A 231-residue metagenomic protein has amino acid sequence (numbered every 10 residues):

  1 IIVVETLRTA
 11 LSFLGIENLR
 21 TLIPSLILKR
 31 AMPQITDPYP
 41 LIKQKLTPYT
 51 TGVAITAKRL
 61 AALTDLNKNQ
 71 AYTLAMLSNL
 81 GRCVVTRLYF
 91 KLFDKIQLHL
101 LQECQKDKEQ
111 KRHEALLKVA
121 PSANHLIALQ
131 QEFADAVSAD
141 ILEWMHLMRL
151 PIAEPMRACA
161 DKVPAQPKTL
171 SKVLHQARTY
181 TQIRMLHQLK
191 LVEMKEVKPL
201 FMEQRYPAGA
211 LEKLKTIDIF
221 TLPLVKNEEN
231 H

Functional and structural regions predicted by a protein language model:
I1-M76, R82-K95, H125-M202, F220 (+1 more regions): Conserved alpha-helical "signature site" that marks functionally important helical segments or helix/loop junctions
K95-V137, F201-G209: Divalent-cation-assisted or electrostatically stabilized phosphate/pyrophosphate-binding catalytic cores
L191-M194, L211, K215: Catalytic metal-binding acidic patch
